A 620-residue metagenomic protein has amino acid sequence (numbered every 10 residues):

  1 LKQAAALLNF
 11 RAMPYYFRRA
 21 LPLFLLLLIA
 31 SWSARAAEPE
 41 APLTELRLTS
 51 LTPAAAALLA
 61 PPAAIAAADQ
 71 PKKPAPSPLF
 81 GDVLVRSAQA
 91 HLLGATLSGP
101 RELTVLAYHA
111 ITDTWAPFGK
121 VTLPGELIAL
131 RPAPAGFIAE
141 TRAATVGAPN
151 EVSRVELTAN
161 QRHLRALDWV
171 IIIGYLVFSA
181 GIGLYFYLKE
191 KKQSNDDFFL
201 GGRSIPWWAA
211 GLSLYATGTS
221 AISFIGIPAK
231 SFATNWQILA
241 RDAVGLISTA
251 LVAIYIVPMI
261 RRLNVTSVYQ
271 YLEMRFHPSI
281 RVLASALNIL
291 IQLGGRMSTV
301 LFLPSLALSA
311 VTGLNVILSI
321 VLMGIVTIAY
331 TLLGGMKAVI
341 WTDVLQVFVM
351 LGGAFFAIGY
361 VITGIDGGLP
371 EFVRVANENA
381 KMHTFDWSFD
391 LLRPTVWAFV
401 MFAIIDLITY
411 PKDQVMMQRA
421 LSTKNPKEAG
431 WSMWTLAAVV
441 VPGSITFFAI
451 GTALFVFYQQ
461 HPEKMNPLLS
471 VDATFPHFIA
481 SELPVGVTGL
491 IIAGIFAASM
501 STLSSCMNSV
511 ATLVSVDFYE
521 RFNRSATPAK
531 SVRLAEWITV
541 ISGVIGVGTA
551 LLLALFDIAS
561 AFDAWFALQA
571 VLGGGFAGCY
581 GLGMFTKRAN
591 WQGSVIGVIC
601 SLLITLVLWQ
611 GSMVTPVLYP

Functional and structural regions predicted by a protein language model:
L1-P22: Bacterial N-terminal signal peptides that target proteins for export
P22-S31: Bacterial N-terminal signal peptides
A34-A36: Boundary at the C-terminal end of the N-terminal hydrophobic targeting segment
A54-L58, P76-V85, P124-P132: Repeated scaffold domains used in trafficking and secretory/extracellular systems, primarily beta-propellers
T96-G99, A143-A144: Residue-level signature of beta-propeller blades and closely related beta-rich strand-turn architectures in secreted
L103-T112, E151-T158: Beta-propeller blade signature
P117-G119, P124-R162: Blade-level signature of beta-propeller repeat domains, shared across WD40, Kelch, NHL, RCC1 and BNR/Asp-box propellers
L157-P620: Membrane-embedded helix-loop-helix hairpins and adjacent transmembrane boundary segments in multi-pass transporters
